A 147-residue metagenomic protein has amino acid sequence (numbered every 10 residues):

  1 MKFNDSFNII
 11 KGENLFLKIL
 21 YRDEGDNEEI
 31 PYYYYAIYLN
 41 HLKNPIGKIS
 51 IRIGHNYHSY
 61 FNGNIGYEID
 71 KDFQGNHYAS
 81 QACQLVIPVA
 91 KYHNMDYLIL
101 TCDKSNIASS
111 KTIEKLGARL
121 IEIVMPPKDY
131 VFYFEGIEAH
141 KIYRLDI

Functional and structural regions predicted by a protein language model:
S6-Y60: Acetyl-CoA-dependent GNAT
Y32-Y34, I137-I142: Short hydrophobic/aromatic beta-strand or adjacent loop that forms the aromatic wall/cage of a ligand/substrate-binding
K43, H77, N106: Conserved G/P- and acidic residue-centered "switch" motifs that form tight phosphate/ATP-binding loops in soluble
N44, G54-I65, Q74, H93-M95: A conserved beta-turn-beta hairpin within the catalytic core of GNAT-like acetyltransferases that forms part
Y67-I69, G75-Y92, K111-K115: Conserved acetyl-CoA-binding loop-helix of GNAT-fold acetyltransferases
K91-T101: Conserved GNAT acetyl-CoA-binding A-motif
T101, R119-E135: Conserved catalytic-core motifs of GNAT/GCN5-like acyltransferases
S105-E122: Conserved active-site alpha-helix within GNAT-family acetyltransferase domains
